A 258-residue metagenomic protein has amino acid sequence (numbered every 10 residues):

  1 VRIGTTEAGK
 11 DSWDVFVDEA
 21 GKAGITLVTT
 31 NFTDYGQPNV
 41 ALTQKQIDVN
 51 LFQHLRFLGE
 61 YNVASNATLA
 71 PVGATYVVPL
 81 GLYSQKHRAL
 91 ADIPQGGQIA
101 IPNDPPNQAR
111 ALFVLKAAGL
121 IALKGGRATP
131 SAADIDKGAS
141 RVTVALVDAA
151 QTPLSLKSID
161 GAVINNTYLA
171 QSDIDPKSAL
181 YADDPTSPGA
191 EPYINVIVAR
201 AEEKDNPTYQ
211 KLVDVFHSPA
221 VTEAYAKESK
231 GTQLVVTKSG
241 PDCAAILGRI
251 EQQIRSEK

Functional and structural regions predicted by a protein language model:
V1-A8, I25-N31, G97-I99: Short, well-ordered beta-strand elements
V1-V17, Y35-Q37: Extracytoplasmic "Venus flytrap"
A8-S12, L156-G161, D173, K204 (+2 more regions): An extracytoplasmic/periplasmic, membrane-proximal ligand-sensing/linker region
T29-V40, R127-L154: Short helix-initiation/N-cap motifs at beta->coil->alpha
D34-Y35, K45-Q46, N50-G59, Y76 (+3 more regions): Beta->alpha turn/N-cap motifs
E60-V72, H87, S158, V163 (+1 more regions): Ligand-binding "clamshell"
V72-A122: A conserved helix-loop-strand patch within extracytoplasmic ligand-binding domains of the periplasmic binding
P79-L90, Y193-K211: A bilobed periplasmic-binding-protein/Venus flytrap-type ligand-binding module shared by bacterial periplasmic
